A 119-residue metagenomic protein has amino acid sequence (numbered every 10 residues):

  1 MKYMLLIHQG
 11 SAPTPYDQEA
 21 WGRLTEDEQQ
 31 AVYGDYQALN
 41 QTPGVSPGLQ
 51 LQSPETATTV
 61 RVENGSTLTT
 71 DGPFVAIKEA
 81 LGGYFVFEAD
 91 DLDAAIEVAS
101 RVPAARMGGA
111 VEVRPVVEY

Functional and structural regions predicted by a protein language model:
M1-Y119: Conserved, structured core segments of small domains
